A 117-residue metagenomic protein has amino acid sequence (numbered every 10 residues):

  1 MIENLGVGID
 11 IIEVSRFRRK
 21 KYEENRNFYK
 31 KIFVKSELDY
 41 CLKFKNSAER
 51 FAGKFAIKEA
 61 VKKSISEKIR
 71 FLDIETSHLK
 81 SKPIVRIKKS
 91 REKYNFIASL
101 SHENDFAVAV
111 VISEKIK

Functional and structural regions predicted by a protein language model:
M1-K117: Core catalytic alpha/beta fold that binds nucleotide/phospho-ligands
